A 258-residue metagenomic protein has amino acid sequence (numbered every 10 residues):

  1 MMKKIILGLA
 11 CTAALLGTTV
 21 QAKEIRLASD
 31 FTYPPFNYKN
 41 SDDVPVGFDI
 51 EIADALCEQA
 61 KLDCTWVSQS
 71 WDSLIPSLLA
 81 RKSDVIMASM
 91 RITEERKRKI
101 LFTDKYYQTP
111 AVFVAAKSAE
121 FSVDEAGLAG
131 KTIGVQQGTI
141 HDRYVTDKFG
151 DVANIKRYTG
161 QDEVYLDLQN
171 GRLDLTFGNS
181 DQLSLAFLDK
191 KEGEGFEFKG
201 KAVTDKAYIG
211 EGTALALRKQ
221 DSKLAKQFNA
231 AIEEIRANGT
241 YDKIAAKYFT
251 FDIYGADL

Functional and structural regions predicted by a protein language model:
A22-S89, N238, K247, F251: Extracytoplasmic small-molecule ligand-binding "clamshell" domains of the periplasmic binding protein/Venus flytrap
A28-Y33, V67-D72, R81-T93, A116 (+5 more regions): Beta->alpha turn/N-cap motifs
F31, Q108-A115, L188, E192-N229 (+1 more regions): Periplasmic-binding protein-like
F31-P34, P45-A55, V112-Q161, S180-S184: Bilobed "Venus flytrap"/periplasmic-binding protein-like clamshell domains and structurally analogous long
I50, W66-P76, E120-F121, K156-N170: Short helix-initiation/N-cap motifs at beta->coil->alpha
I50-Q59, A119, G127, K131-T132 (+2 more regions): Extended ligand-binding regions for polar small-molecule ligands
D54, E58, D63-G127, E194-Y208: Acidic, polar ligand-binding/catalytic clefts
D63, I140-K156, E194-F198, N229-L258: Ligand-binding clefts/hinges and TM-proximal coupling segments of bilobed small-molecule sensing domains
